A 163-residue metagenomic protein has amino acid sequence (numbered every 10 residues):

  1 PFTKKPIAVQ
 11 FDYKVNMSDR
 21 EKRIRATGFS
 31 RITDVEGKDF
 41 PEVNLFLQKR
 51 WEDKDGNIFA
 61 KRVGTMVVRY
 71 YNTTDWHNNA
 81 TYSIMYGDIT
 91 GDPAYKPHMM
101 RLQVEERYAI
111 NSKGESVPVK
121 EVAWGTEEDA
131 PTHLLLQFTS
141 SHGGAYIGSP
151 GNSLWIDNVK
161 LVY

Functional and structural regions predicted by a protein language model:
P1-K54: Extracellular-facing segments of soluble proteins and assemblies that are Gly/Ser/Thr-biased and enriched in aromatics
Q48-Y163: Terminal, low-complexity interaction segments
